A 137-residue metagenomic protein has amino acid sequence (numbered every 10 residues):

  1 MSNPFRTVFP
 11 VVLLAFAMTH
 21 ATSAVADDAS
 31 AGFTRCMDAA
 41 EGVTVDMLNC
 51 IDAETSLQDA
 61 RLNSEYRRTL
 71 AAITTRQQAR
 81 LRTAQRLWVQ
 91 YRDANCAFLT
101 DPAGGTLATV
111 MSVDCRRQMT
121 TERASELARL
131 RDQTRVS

Functional and structural regions predicted by a protein language model:
S2, T22-S137: N-terminal alpha-helical modules
V8-H20: Bacterial N-terminal signal peptides
